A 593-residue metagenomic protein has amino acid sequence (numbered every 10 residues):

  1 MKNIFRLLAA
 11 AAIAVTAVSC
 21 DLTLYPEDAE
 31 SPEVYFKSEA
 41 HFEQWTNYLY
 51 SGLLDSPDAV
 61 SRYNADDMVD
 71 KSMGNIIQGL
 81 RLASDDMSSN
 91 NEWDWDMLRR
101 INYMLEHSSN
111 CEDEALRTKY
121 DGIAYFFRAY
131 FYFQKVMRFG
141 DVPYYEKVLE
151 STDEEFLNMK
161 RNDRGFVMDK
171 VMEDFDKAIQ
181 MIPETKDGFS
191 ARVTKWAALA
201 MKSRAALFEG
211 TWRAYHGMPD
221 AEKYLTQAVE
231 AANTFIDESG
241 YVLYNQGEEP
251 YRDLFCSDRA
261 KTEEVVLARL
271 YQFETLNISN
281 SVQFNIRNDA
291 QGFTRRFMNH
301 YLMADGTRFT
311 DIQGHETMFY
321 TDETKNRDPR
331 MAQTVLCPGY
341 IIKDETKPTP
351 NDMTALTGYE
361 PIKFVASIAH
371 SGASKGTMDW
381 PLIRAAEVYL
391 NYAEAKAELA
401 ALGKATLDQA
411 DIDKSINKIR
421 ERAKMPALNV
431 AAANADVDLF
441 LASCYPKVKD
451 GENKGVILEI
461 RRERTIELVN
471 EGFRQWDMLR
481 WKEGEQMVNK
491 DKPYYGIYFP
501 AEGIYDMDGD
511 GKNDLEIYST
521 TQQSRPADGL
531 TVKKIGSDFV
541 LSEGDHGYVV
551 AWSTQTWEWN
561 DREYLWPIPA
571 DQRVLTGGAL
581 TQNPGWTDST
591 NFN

Functional and structural regions predicted by a protein language model:
M1-V18: Sec-dependent bacterial lipoprotein signal peptides
C20-I76, E146, M168, F175-I179 (+3 more regions): An aromatic- and glycine-enriched ligand-binding surface/loop that stacks and positions planar moieties
C20-L22, D94-W95, K170, R252-L302 (+2 more regions): Long, intrinsically disordered, low-complexity segments
E39, E43-N47, L54, G74-F139 (+7 more regions): Conserved, well-structured interaction surfaces
A129, K202-S203, D379-V430: Extended amphipathic alpha-helical segments enriched in small hydrophobics
V136-M137, P143, K186, F208-G217 (+1 more regions): Short coil/turn linking the two alpha-helices of tandem helical-hairpin repeats
T317-A385, N583-N593: Flexible, polar/acidic helix-loop-strand segments at domain edges
